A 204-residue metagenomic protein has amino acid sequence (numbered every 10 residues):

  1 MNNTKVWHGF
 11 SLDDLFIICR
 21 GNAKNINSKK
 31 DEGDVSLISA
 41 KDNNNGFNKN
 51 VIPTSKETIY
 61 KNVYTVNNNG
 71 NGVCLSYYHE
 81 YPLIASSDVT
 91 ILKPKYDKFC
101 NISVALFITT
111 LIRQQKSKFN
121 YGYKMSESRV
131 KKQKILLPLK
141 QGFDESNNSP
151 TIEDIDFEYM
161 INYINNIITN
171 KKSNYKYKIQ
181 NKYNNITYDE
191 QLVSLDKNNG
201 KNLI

Functional and structural regions predicted by a protein language model:
M1-N45, G142-I204: Non-catalytic DNA-recognition/assembly elements of restriction-modification systems
V6, A40, N69, K98 (+3 more regions): A conserved ligand/cofactor-binding region detector
K30, E57-T58, L83, S126-S128: Intrinsically disordered, low-complexity regulatory regions enriched in Ser/Pro/Gly/Thr and acidic residues
S39-A40, V66-N68, P94, I135-L137: Hydrophobic side chains in beta-strands
N50, Y78, N120-S126, N170-N181: Short, tandemly repeated low-complexity microdomains enriched for cysteine and small residues
N50-R113: A short beta-sheet element
Y77, D88, P94, I108-D144: Glycine-anchored helix-breaking recognition loops at helix->coil/strand junctions
